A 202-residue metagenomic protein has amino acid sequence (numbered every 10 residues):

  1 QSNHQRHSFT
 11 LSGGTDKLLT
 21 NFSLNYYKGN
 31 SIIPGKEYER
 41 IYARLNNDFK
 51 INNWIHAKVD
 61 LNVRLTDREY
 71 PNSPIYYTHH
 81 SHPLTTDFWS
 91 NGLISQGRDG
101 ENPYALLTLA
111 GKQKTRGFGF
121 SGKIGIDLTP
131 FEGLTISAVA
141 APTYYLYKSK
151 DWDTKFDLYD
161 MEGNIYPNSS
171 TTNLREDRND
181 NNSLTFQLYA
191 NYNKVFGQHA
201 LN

Functional and structural regions predicted by a protein language model:
Q1, S31-K36, Y42-S121, S137-V139 (+1 more regions): Surface-exposed loop/interface segments of Gram-negative outer-membrane beta-barrel transport/assembly proteins
Q1-P34, S73-P74, L109-A110, D127-T129: Residues embedded in well-ordered regular secondary structure
G13-L18, K50-N53, I126-T135, V195-Q198: Short, solvent-exposed loop/edge-beta patches enriched in aromatic
